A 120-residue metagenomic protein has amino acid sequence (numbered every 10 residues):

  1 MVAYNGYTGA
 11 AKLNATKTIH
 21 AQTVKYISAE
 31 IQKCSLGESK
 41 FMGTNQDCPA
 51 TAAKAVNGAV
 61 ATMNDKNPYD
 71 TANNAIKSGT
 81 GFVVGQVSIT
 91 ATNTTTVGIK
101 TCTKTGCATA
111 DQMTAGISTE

Functional and structural regions predicted by a protein language model:
M1-Q22: Amphipathic alpha-helical segments typified by the pilin-like N-terminal helix that continues immediately C-terminal
Q22-S28: Oxyanion-binding/catalytic loops of NTP- or PPi-dependent enzymes
A29-E120: Periplasmic/extracellular, small/polar-rich flexible segments of pilin-like filament-forming proteins
